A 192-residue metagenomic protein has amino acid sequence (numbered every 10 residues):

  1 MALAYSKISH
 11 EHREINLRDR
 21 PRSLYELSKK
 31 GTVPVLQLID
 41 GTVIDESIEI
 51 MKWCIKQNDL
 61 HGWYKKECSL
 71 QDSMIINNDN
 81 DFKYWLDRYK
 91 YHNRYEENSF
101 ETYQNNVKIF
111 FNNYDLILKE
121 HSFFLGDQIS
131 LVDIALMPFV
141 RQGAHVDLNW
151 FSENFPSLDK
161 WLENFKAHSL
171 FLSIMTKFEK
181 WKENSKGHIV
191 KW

Functional and structural regions predicted by a protein language model:
M1-K108, D115, E120: GST-like domain detector, emphasizing the conserved glutathione-binding G-site in the N-terminal thioredoxin-like
K7-S9, E96, G143-F151: Short helix-capping/linker segments at secondary-structure and domain boundaries
R13, N112-D115, M137-A144, K166: Catalytic cores of nucleotide-enabled group-transfer and carboxylate-activating enzymes in metabolic and assembly-line
L60-K65, L148-N154: Structural helix-adjacent loops and short alpha-helical linkers that scaffold large soluble proteins
L116-D127, L170-I174: Surface-exposed helix-capping loop/turn segments at secondary-structure junctions
F124-N149: GST superfamily/GST-like fold recognition
N154-K160: Domain-level recognition of soluble alpha/beta enzyme cores, biased toward histidine phosphatases/phosphomutases
F178-W192: Acidic/histidine-enriched, glycine/proline-rich intrinsically disordered or flexible terminal extensions
